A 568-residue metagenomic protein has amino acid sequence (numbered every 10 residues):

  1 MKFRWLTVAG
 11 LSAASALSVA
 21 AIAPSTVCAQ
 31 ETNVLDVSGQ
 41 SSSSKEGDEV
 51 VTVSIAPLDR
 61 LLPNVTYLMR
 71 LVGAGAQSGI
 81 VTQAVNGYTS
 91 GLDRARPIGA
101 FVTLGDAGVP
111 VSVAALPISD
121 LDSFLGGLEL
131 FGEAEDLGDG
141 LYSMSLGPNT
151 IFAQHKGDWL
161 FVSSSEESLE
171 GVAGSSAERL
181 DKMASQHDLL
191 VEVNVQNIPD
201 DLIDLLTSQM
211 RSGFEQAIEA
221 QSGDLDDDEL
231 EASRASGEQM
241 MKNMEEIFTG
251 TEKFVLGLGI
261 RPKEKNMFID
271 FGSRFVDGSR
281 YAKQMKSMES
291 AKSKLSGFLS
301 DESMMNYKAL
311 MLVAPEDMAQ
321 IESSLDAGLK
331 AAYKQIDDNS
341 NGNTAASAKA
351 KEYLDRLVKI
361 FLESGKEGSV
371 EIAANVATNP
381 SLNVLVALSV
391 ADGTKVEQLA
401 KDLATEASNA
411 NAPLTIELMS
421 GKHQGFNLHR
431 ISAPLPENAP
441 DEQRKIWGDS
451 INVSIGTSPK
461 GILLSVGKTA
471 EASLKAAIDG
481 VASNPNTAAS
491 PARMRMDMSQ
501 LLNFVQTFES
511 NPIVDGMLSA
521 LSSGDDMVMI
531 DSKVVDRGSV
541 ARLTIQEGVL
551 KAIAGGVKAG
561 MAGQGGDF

Functional and structural regions predicted by a protein language model:
M1-A13: Bacterial N-terminal signal peptides that target proteins for export
S18-N33: Signal peptide processing junction and immediate N-terminal pro/mature segment of secreted/exported proteins
V27-Q30, G259-P262, E437-Q443, D449-S450 (+4 more regions): Extended terminal
A29-G147, K182-G250, D270-P380, A404-M419: Structural boundary/hinge residues at secondary-structure and domain interfaces
V34, G87-R96, G108, I118-K156 (+2 more regions): Short Gly/Thr-rich strand-loop-strand
E49-V53, I98, S112-A114, L160-S163 (+14 more regions): One face of beta-strands
A95, G99-F101, G259-R261, E352-P380 (+6 more regions): Long compositionally biased, domain-poor regions of proteins
M144-I218, W447-S523: A conserved glycine-rich beta-strand in the N-terminal activation segment of trypsin-fold
